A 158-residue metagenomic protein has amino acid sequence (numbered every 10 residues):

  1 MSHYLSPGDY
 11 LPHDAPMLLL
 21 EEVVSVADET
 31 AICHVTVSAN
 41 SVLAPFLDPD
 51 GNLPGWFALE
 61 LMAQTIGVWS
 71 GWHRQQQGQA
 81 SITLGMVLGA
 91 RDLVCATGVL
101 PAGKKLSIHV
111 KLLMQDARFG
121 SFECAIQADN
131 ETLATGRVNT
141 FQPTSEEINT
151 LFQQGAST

Functional and structural regions predicted by a protein language model:
S2-D14: Short aromatic-glycine motifs in intrinsically disordered, low-complexity regions
G8, D50, C95-V99: Beta-strand-rich interaction surfaces with strong enrichment in secreted/lumenal proteins
A15-P54: Catalytic strand-loop segment that frames the active site of acyl-thioester-processing enzymes
L19-E22, G89, V94, H109-K111 (+2 more regions): Residues located in well-ordered beta-strands
V24-A27, V94, M114-D116, Q142: A generic structural motif
P49-V68, L84-L88: Compact, glycine-rich, soluble single-domain proteins
V68-S107: Hydrophobic beta-strand-centered segment that forms part of the acyl-chain substrate-binding groove
L100-S107, K111-T158: HotDog/MaoC-like acyl-thioester-processing domains
